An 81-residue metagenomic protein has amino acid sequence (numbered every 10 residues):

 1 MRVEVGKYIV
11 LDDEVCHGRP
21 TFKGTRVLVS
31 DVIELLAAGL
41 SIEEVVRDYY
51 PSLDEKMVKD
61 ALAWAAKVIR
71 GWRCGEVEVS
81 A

Functional and structural regions predicted by a protein language model:
R2-E4, Y8, R73, A81: Aromatic-anchored, charged helix-turn/loop surface patch used as a conserved interaction hotspot
E4-E44: A short, structured beta-strand/loop element
L28-A81: Long, charge-rich, low-complexity alpha-helical segments
